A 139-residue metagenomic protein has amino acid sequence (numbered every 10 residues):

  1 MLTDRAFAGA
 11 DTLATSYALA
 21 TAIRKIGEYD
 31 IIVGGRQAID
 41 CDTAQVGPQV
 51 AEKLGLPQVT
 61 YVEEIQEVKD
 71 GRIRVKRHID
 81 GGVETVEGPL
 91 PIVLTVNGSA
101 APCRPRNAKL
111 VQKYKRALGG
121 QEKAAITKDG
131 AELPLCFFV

Functional and structural regions predicted by a protein language model:
M1-V139: N-terminal glycine-rich FAD/FM-binding segment characteristic of electron-transfer flavoproteins
